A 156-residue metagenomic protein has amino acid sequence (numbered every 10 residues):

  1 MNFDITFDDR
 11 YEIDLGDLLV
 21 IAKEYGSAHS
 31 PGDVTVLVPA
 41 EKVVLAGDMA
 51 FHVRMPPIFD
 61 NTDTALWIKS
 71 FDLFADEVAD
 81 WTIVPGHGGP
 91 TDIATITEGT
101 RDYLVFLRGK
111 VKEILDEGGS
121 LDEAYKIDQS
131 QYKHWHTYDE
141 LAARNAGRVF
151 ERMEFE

Functional and structural regions predicted by a protein language model:
M1, N61-A65, E140: Conserved phosphate-coordination/catalytic loops
M1-I21: Alpha-helix-centered segments that form part of catalytic cores
D8, F59-D60, K133: Generic, ordered loop/turn and secondary-structure boundary motif
E12, L19, E24-F106: Metallo-beta-lactamase
D76-E77, P90-E156: Accessory terminal helices/loops
